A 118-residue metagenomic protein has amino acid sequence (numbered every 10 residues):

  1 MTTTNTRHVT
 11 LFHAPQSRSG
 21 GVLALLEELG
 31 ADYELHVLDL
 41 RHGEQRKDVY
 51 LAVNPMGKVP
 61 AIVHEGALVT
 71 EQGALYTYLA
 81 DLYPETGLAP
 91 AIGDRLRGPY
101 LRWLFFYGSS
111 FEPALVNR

Functional and structural regions predicted by a protein language model:
T2-R118: GST-like domain detector, emphasizing the conserved glutathione-binding G-site in the N-terminal thioredoxin-like
